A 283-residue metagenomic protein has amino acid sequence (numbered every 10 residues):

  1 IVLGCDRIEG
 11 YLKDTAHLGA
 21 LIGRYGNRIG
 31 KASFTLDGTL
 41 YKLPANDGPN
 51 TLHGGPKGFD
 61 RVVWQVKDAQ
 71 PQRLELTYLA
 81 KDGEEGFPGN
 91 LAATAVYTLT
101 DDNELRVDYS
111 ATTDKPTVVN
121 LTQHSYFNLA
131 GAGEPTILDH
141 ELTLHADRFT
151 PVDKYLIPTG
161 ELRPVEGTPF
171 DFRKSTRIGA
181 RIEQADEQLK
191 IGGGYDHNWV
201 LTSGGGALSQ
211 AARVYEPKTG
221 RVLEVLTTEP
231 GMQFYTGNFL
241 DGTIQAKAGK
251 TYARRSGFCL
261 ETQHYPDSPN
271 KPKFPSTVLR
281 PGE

Functional and structural regions predicted by a protein language model:
I1-E283: An exposed, glycine/acidic-rich loop-and-rim segment of catalytic or binding clefts
